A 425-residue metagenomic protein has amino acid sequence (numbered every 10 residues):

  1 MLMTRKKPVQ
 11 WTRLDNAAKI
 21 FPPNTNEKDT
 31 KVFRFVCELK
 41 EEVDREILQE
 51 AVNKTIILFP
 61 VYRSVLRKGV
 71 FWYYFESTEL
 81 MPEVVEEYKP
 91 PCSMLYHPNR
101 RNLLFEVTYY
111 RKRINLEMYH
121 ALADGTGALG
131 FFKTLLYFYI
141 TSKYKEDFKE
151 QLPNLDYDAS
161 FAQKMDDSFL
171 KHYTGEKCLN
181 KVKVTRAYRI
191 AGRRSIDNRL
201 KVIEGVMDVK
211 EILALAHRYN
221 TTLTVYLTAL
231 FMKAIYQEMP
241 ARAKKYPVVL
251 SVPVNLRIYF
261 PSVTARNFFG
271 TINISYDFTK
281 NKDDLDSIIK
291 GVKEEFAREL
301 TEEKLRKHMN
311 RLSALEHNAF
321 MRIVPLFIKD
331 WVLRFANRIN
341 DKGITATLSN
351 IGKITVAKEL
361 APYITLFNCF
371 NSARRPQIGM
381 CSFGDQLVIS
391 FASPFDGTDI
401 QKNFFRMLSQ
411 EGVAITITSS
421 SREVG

Functional and structural regions predicted by a protein language model:
M1-F71, E79-E106, Q237-G425: Acyl-thioester-dependent acyl-group transfer interface
M1-N16, L122-G130, T134-A214, L408-G425: Non-catalytic, low-complexity flexible loops and terminal extensions
R34, E117, R193-S195: A short, mixed-charge helix-start or loop-turn motif at secondary-structure junctions
K40-I56, E117-K133, E204-P240, I389-F391 (+1 more regions): Acyl activation and transfer enzymes in specialized metabolism, enriched for ANL adenylate-forming modules
F59-G69, Y144-F169, L215-L230, D330-A346: Short, charge-rich amphipathic segments
P98-T141, Q151, L155-K164, S382-T398: Histidine-centered acyl-transfer/condensation active-site motif and its immediate structural neighborhood
L135, Y139-K143, I235, F296 (+1 more regions): Short, well-ordered alpha-helical segments in soluble proteins
